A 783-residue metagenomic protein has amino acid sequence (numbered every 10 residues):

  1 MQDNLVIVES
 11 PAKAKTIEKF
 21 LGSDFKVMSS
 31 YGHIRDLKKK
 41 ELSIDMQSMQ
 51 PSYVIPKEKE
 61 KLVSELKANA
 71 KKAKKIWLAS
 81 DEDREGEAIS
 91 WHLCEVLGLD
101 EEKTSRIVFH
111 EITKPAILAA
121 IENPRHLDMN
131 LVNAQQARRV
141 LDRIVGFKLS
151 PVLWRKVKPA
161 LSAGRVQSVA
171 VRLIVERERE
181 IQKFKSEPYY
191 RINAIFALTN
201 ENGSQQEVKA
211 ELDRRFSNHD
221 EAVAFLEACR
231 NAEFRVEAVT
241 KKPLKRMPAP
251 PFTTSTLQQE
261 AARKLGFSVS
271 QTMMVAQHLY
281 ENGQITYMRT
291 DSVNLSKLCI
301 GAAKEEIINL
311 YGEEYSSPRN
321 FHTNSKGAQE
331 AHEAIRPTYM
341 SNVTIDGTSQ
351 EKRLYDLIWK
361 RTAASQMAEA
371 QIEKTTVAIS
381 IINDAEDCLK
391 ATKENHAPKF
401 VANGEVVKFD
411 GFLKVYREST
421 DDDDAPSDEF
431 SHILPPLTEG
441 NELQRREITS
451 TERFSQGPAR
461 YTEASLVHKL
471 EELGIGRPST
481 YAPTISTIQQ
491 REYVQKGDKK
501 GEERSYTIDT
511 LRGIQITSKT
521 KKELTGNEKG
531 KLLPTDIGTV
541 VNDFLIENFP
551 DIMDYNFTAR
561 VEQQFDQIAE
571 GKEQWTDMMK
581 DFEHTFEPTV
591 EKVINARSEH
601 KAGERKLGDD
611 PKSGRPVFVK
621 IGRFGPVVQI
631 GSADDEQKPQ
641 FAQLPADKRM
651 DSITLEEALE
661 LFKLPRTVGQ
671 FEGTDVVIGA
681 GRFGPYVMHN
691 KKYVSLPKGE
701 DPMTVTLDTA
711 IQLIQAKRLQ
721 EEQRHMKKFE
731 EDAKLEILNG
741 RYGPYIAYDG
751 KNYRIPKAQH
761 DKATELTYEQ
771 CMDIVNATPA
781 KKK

Functional and structural regions predicted by a protein language model:
M1-R139, K148, G312, R319 (+4 more regions): Intrinsically disordered, low-complexity regulatory segments
D3-L5, T16, F25, S150 (+3 more regions): Basic, low-complexity terminal or inter-domain segments flanking catalytic cores
H33, H92, Q167, A328 (+1 more regions): Histidine-centered active-site/metal-ligand motif
I112-A194, K241-K245: C-terminal or mid-to-C-terminal helical accessory/interaction module adjacent to the motor/catalytic core
F216-F252, T438-L443, T449-T451, R560: Metal- or metallocofactor-binding catalytic centers and their adjacent structured scaffolds across diverse enzyme
V236-T240, M247-A261, T286-T290, G457-K469 (+1 more regions): Short acidic, hydrophobic short linear motifs in intrinsically disordered regions
Q258-E260, K264-Q271: A conserved hydrophobic secondary-structure block that centers on an alpha-helix together with its immediately flanking
